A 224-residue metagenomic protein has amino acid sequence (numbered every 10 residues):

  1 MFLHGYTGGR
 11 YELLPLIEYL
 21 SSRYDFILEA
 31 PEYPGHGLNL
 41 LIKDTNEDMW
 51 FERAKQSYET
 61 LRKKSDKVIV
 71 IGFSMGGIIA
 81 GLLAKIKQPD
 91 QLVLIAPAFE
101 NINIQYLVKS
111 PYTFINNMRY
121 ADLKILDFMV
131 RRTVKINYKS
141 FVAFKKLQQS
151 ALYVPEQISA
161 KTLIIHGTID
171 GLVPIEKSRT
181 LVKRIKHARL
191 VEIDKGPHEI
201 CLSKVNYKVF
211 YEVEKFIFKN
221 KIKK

Functional and structural regions predicted by a protein language model:
T7-E18: The serine-hydrolase catalytic nucleophile loop
L16, A160, P174-K183: Short alpha-helix in the alpha/beta-hydrolase fold that links the catalytic acid
S21-N39: Conserved alpha/beta-hydrolase
G72-G76, A80: Gly/Ala-rich beta-loop-alpha elbow adjacent to hydrolase catalytic centers
L92-M118: Flexible "cap/lid" loop of the alpha/beta hydrolase fold
Q157-I158, I164-H166, D170: Short beta-strand/loop motif that positions the catalytic acidic residue of the alpha/beta-hydrolase fold
R179-E199: Catalytic histidine neighborhood in serine/cysteine hydrolases with alpha/beta-hydrolase-type architecture
K195-K224: Catalytic active-site module of serine/aspartate enzymes centered on a nucleophile-bearing elbow/loop
